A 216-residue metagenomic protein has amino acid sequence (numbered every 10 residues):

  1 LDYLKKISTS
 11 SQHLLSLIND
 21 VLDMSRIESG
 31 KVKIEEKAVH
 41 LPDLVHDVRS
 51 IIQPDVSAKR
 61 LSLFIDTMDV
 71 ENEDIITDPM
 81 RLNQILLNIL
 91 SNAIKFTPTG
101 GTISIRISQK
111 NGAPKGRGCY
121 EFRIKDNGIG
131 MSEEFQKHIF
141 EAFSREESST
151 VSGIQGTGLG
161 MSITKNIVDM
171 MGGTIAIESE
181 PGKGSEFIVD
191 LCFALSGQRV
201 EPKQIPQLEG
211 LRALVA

Functional and structural regions predicted by a protein language model:
T9-L14: Short alpha-helical segment of the dimerization/phosphotransfer core of two-component systems
S25-E36: Helix-loop junction within the histidine kinase core
E35-H40, S57, S62-E73, K110: Conserved catalytic submotifs in the C-terminal HATPase_c
E35-S50, S62, N83, R212-L214: A conserved beta-strand-to-alpha-helix junction within the catalytic ATP-binding
L41, G130-H138: Short helix N-cap motif at coil->helix boundaries in the Bergerat
A58, K110, P114-G118, E134 (+1 more regions): Disordered, acidic interdomain junction associated with two-component signaling
